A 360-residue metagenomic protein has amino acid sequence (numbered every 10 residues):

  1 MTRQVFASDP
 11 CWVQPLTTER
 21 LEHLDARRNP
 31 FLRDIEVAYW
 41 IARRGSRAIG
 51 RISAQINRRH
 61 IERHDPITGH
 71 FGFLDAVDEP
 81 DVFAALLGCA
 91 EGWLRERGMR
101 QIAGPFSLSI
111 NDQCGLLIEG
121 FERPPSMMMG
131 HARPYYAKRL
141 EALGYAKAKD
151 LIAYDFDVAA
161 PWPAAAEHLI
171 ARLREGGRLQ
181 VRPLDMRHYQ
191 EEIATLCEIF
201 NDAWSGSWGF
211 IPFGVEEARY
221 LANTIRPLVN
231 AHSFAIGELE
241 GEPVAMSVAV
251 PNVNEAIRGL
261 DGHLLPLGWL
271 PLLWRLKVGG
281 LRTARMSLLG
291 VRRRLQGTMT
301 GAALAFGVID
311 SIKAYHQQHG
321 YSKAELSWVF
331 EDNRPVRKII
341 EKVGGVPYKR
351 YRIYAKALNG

Functional and structural regions predicted by a protein language model:
R3-S46, I52-R63, P183-V291: A conserved beta-strand-loop-helix scaffold within acyl/acetyltransferase catalytic domains
R47, R95-R97, L228, E238-E242 (+4 more regions): Secondary-structure transition/capping motifs at alpha-helix termini and the adjoining loop/turn into the next element
E62-G144, L260-K342: Acyl-donor binding region in acyl/amide transferases
A103, D155, I236-E238, V248 (+1 more regions): Short beta-strand segments
G130-G209, S233: Acyltransferase donor/substrate-recognition loop-hinge adjacent to the catalytic core
F156-V158, A355-G360: Short beta-strand-to-coil "C-cap" segments at the C-terminal boundary of structured domains/repeats, marking
D332-N333, E341-A357: C-terminal, active-site-flanking charged/polar segments
